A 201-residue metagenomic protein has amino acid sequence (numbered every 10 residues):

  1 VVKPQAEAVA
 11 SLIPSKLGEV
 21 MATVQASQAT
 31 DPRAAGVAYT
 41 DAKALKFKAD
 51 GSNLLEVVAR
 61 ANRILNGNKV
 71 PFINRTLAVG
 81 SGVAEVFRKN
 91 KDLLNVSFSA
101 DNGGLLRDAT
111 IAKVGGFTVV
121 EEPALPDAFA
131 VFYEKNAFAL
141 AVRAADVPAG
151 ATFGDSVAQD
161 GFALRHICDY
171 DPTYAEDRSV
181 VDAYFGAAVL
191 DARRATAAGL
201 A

Functional and structural regions predicted by a protein language model:
V1-G67, G199-L200: Alpha-helical scaffold segments that mediate packing/assembly in large oligomeric complexes
A6-P14, V70, P172, Y184 (+1 more regions): Generic secondary-structure signature for well-ordered alpha-helical cores
S15, E19, V37, E85 (+2 more regions): Flexible, active-site-adjacent loop/turn segments at secondary-structure boundaries
S27-A29, L65-T76, P123-L125, G161-D171: Short secondary-structure transition/capping segments
A42-E56, R88-A201: Sequence/fold signature of self-assembling virion shell proteins
A61-K91, N95: Structured, hydrophobic secondary-structure cores that serve as assembly/anchoring elements
